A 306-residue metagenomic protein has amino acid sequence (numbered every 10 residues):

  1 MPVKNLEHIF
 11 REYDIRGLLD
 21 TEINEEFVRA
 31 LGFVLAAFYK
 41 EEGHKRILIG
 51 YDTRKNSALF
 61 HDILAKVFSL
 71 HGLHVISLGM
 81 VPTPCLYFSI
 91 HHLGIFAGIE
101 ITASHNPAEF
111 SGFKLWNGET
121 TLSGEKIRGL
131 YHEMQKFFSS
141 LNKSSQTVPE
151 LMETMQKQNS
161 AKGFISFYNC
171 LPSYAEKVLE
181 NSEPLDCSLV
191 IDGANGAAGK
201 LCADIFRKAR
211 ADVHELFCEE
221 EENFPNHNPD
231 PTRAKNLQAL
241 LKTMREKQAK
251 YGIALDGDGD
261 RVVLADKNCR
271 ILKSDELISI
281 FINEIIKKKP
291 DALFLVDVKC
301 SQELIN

Functional and structural regions predicted by a protein language model:
M1-K66, L70-H71, F167-C187: An N-terminal, well-structured beta->alpha segment
D20, L78-G79, F167, I191-A194 (+3 more regions): Glycine- and other small-residue-rich loops at beta-strand/loop junctions that grip anionic moieties
A30-V34, C85, Y174-K177, N236-A239 (+2 more regions): Well-ordered alpha-helical segments embedded in enzymatic catalytic cores
H44-D52, I76, S188-V190, A292-V298: Short glycine-rich phosphate-binding loop at a beta-alpha junction
R46-F110, D204-A265: N-terminal small/polar loop signature for handling phosphorylated ligands or for N-terminal nucleophile
S57-A58, P84, G124, G196-K200 (+3 more regions): Loop/helix-junction capping segments adjacent to catalytic residues or to phosphate/diphosphate-binding pockets
A108-E109, L115-G124, H132, L185 (+1 more regions): Replace "Mg2+/Mn2+-dependent" with "divalent metal-dependent
S111-K247: Gly/Ser/Thr-enriched, mixed-charge loops and adjacent short helices that form phosphate/oxyanion-binding elements
